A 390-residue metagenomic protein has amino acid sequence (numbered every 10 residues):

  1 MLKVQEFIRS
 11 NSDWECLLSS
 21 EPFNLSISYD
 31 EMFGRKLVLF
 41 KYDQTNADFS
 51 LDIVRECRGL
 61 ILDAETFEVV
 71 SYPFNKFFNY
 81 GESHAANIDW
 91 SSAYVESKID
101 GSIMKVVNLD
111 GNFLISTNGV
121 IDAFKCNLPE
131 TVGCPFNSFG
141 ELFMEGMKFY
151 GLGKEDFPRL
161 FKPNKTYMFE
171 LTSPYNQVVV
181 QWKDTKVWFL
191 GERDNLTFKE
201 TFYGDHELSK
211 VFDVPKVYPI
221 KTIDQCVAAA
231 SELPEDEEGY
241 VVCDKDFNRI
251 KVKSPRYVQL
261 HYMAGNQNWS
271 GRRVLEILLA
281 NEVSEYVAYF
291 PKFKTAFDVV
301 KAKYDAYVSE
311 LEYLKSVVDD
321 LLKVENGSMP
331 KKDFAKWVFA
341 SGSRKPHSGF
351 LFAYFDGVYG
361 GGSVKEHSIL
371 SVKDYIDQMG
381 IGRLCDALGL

Functional and structural regions predicted by a protein language model:
M1-L390: Core nucleotide-handling region used for phosphoryl-transfer chemistry
